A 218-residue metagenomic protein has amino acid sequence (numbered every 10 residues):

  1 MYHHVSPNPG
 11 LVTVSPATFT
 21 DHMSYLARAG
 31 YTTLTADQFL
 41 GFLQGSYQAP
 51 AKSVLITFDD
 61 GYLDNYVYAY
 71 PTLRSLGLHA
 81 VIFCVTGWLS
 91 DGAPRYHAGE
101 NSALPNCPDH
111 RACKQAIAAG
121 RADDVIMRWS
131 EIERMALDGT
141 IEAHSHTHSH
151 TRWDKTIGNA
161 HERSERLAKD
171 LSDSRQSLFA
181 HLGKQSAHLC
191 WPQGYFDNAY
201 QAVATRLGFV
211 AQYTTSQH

Functional and structural regions predicted by a protein language model:
Y2-S6, K52-V54, R74-Y195: Metal-dependent polysaccharide deacetylase catalytic core of the NodB/CE4 family, i.e., the active-site-bearing domain
T13-A27, D60-L63, D124-S130, R134: Aromatic- and glycine-enriched glycan-recognition loops and surfaces that form the carbohydrate-binding subsites
V14-A51, F179-L182, Q201-H218: C-terminal domain-boundary segment and adjacent tail
F19, Y66, L167, L171: Aromatic/hydrophobic pocket-lining residues that form the small-molecule binding cavity in soluble enzyme cores
F39, D60-L63, P192-F196: Short beta->alpha connector loops
A51, T57, N65-Y68: Membrane-embedded segments
Y68-T72, E131, A199-V203: A short acidic, amphipathic alpha-helical/loop segment
